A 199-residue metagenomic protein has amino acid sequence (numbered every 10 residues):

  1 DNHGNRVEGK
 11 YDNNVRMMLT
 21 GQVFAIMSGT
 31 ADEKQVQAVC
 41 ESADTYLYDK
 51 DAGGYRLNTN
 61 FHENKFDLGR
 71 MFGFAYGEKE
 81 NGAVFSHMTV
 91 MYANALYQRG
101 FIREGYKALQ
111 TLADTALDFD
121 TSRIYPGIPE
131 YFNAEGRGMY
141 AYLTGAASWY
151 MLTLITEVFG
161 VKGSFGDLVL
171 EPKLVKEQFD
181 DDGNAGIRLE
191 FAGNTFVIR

Functional and structural regions predicted by a protein language model:
D1-R199: Acidic, mature catalytic/reactive cores of soluble proteins
